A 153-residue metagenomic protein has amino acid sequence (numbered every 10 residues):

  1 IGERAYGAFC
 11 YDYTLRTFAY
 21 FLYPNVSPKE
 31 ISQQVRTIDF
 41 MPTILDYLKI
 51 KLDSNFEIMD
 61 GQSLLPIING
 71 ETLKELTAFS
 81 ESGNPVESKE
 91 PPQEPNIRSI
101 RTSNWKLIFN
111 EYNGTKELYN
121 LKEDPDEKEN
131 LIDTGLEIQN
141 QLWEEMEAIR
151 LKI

Functional and structural regions predicted by a protein language model:
I1-V26, R36, E87: Histidine-centered active-site microenvironments of extracellular/periplasmic hydrolases and transferases
Y6, N25-V35, L48-N55, E127-T134: Active-site rim elements
D12-Y13, Q33, T37, E57 (+1 more regions): Active-site-proximal structural scaffolding
V26-S27, M41, D46-L121: C-terminal cap/loop subdomain of S1 sulfatases and analogous C-terminal strand-loop tails that border
S88, L131-I153: Long, internal low-complexity/basic segments
G114, E127, I138: Short phosphate-engaging motifs
D124: Intrinsically disordered, low-complexity polar regions and short flexible loop motifs
